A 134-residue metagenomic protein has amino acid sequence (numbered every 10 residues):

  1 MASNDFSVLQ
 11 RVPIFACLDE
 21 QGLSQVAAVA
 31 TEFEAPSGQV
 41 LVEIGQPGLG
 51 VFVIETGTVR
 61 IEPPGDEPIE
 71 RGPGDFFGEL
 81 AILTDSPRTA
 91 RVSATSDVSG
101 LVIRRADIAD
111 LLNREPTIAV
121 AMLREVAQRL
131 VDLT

Functional and structural regions predicted by a protein language model:
M1-T134: Cytosolic regulatory regions built on CNB/CRP/Popeye-like sensor folds
